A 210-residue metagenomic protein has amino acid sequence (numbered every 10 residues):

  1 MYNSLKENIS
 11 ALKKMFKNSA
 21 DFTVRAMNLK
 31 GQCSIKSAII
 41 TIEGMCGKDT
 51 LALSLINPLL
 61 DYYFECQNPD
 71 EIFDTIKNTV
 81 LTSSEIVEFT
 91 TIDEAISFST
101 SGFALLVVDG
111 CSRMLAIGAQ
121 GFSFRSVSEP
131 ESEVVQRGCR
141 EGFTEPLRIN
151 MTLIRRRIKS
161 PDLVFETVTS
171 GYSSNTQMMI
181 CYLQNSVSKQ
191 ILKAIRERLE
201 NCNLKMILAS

Functional and structural regions predicted by a protein language model:
M1-S210: Membrane-embedded alpha-helical signal segments
